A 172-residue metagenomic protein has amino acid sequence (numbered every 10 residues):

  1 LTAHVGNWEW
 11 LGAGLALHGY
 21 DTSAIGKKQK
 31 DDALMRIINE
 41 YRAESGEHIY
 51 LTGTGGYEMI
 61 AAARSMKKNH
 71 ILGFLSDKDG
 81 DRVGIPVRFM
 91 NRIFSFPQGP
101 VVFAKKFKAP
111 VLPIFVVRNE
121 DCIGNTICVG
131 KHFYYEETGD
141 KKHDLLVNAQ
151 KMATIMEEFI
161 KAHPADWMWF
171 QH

Functional and structural regions predicted by a protein language model:
L1-T54, D79-I85, C122: Catalytic core of membrane glycerolipid acyltransferases/transacylases, capturing the structured, soluble-facing
L17-H18, G56-H172: Non-catalytic C-terminal accessory region of glycerolipid acyltransferases and related lyso-lipid remodeling enzymes
